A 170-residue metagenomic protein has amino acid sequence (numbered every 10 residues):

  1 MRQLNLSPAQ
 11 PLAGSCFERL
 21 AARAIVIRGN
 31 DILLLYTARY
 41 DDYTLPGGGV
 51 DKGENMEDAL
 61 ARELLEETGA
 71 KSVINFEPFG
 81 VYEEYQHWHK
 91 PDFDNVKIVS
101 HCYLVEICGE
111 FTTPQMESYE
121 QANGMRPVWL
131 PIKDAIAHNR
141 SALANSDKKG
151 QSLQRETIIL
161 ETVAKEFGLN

Functional and structural regions predicted by a protein language model:
M1-R23, G29: Acidic, metal-coordinating catalytic segment for phosphate/diphosphate chemistry, firing primarily on the Nudix
S7-G14, W88-F93, M116: Short, P/G- and charge-enriched loop/turn segments at secondary-structure junctions
C16-E18, D92-V99, Y119-G124: A generic structural micro-feature
V26, L104-E106, W129-P131: Short, well-ordered beta-strand micro-motif
D31-A70: Conserved Nudix-box catalytic region and its N-terminal flanking loop in Nudix hydrolases and closely related
T44, K97, W129: Short aromatic/basic micro-patch
A70-F111: Active-site segment of metal-dependent pyrophosphate-handling enzymes, primarily the Nudix hydrolase catalytic core
T112-N170: Nudix hydrolase/Nudix homology domain
